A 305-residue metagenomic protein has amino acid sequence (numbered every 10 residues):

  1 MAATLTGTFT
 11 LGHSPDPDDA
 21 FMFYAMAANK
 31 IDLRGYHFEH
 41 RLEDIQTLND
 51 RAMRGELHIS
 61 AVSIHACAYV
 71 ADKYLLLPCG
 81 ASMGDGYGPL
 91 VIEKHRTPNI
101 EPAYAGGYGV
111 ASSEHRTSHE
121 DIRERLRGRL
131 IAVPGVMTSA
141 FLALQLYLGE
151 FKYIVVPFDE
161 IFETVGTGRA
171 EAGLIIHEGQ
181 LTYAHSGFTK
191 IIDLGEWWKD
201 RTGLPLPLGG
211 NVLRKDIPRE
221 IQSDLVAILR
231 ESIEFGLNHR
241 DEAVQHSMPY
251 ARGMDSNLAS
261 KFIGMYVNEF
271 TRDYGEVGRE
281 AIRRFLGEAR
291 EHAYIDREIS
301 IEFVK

Functional and structural regions predicted by a protein language model:
L5-A28, P89-H95, N99-I100, Y104 (+3 more regions): Bilobed "Venus flytrap"/periplasmic-binding protein-like clamshell domains and structurally analogous long
F9-T10, K73-A81, L130: A structural signal for short loop-to-beta-strand junctions that line the ligand-binding cleft of periplasmic/secreted
D18-F21, I31-S63: Extracytoplasmic small-molecule ligand-binding "clamshell" domains of the periplasmic binding protein/Venus flytrap
D44-Q46, G55-A68, P157-F158, I175-L181: Beta->alpha turn/N-cap motifs
L77-A111, L146, K199-D216: Hydrophobic/proline-rich hinge and linker segments of small-molecule sensing/allosteric domains, predominantly
F158-P249: Pocket-lining segment of extracytoplasmic ligand-binding domains
P218-E288: Secondary-structure end/capping motifs
E288-K305: Conserved C-terminal helix/tail region of periplasmic/extracytoplasmic solute-binding proteins
